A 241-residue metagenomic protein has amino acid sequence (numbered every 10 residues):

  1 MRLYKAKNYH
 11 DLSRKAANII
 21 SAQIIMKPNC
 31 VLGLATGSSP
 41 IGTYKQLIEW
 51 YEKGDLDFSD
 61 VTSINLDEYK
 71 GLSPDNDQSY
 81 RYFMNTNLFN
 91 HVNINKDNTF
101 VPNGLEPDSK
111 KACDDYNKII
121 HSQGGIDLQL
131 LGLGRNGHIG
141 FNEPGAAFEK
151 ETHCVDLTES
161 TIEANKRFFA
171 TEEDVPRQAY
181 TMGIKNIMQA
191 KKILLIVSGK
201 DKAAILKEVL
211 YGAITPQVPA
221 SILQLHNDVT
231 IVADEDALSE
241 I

Functional and structural regions predicted by a protein language model:
M1-L32: N-terminal glycine-/serine-/threonine-rich phosphate-binding loop
M26-E52: Glycine-rich N-terminal segment of FAD-binding domains in flavoprotein oxidoreductases, spanning the beta-loop-helix
G33-G37, N65, P102-N103, L130-L133 (+2 more regions): Short beta-strand segments
Q46-D57, Y80, P144-H153, I214: A glycine- and small-aliphatic-rich helix-loop capping segment at beta-alpha/alpha-beta transitions that lines
L56-Q129: Ligand-binding beta-strand-loop-alpha-helix segment within the catalytic cores of soluble metabolic enzymes
G124-K150: Glycine-rich phosphate-binding loop
G140-I184: Class I SAM-dependent methyltransferase SAM-binding "motif I" and its flanking Rossmann-like core
K185, Q189-I241: ATP/nucleoside-binding phosphotransfer catalytic cores, i.e., glycine-rich phosphate-binding loops
